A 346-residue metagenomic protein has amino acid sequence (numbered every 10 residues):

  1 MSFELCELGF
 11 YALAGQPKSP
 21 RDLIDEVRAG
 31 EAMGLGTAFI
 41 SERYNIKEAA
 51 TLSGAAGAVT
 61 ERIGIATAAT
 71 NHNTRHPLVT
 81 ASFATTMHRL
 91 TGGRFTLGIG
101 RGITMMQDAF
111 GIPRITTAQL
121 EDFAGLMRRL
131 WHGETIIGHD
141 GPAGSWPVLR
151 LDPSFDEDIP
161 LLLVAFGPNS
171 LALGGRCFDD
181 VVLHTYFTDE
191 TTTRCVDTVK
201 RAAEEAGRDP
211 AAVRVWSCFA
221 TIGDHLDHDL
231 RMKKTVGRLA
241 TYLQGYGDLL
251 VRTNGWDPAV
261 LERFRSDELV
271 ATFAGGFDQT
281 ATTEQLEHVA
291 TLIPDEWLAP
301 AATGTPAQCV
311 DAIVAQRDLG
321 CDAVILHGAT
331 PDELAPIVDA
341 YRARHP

Functional and structural regions predicted by a protein language model:
M1-T67, I159: N-terminal beta1-alpha1-beta2 module of alpha/beta enzyme domains
S2, R114-L151, T192-A315, P346: An alpha-helical appendage that flanks or caps ligand/catalytic pockets
C6-A12, A38-I40, G64-A68, F95-I99 (+4 more regions): Hydrophobic faces of well-ordered beta-strands that scaffold small-molecule active sites in alpha/beta enzyme cores
E7-R21, T70-P77, F155-F166, T221-D224 (+1 more regions): Active-site mouth loops of central-metabolism enzymes
K18-G30, F83, A165-L173, T305-A315: Short, acidic/polar
G34, A56, M87, M127 (+4 more regions): Conserved, mostly hydrophobic/aromatic
T37-V59, N71, M106, Y186-D189 (+2 more regions): Glycine-rich, proline-tolerant flexible connector loops at the mouths of alpha/beta enzymes
A49-T70, F123, L130, E204-E205 (+1 more regions): Alpha-helix-loop-beta-strand connector modules within alpha/beta enzyme cores
